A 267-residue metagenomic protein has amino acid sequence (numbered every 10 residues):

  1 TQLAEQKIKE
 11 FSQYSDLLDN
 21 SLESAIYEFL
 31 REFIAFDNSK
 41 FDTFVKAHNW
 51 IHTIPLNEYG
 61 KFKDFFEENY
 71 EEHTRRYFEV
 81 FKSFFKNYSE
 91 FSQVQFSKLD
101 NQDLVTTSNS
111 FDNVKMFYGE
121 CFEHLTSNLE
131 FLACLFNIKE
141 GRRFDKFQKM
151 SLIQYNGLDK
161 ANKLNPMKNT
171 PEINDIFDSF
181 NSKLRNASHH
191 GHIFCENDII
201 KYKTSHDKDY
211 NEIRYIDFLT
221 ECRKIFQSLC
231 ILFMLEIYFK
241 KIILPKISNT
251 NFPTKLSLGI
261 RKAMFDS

Functional and structural regions predicted by a protein language model:
T1-D16, E196-S267: Polyanionic, low-complexity intrinsically disordered segments
T1-F111, T250-S267: Extended intrinsically disordered or low-complexity regions, especially N/C-terminal cytosolic tails and loops, rather
Y59-E68, Y155-D198: Short, mixed-charge amphipathic alpha-helical segments
K82-E90, F131-C134, G141, F180-C195: Amphipathic, heptad-repeat alpha-helices with coiled-coil/zipper character that mediate oligomerization and scaffolding
D100-N109, L158-N169, D209-Y210: Short, charged/polar, low-complexity loop and linker segments that flank or interrupt alpha-helical bundles
T106-E120, R214-D217: Non-transmembrane, amphipathic alpha-helical segments
V114-D178: Flexible secondary-structure boundary motifs
S127, F180, L184-A187, K224 (+1 more regions): Charged, amphipathic alpha-helical oligomerization/scaffolding segments
